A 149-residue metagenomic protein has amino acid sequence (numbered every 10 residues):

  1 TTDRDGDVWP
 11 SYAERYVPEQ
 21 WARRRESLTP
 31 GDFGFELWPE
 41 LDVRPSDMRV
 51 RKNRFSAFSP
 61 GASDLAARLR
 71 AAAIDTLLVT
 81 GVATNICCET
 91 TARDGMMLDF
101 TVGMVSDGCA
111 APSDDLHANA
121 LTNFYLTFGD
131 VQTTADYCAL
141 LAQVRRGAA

Functional and structural regions predicted by a protein language model:
T1-A72: Active-site alpha/beta core segments
S59, N85-E89: Glycine-rich phosphate-binding loop at the start of an alpha helix
T76-G81, D99-D114: A short glycine-rich beta-strand->turn/loop micro-motif centered on a GG-aromatic cluster
G95: Short conserved active-site loop signatures built around small residues
A111-Y125: Active-site-proximal loop->helix
F128-A149: A charged, well-structured terminal subsegment
